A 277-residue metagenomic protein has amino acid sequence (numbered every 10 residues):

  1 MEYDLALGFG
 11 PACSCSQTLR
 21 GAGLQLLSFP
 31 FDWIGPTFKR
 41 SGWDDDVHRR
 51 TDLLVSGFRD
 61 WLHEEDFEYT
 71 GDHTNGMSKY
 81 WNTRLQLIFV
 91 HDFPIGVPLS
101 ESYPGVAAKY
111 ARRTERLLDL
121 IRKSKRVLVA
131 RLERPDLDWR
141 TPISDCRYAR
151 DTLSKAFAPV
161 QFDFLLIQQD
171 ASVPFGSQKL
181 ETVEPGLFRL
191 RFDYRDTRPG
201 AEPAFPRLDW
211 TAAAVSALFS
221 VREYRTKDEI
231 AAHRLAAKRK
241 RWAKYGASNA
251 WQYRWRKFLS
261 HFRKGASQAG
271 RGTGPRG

Functional and structural regions predicted by a protein language model:
M1-K264, G272, G277: Extracellular glycan-modifying ectodomains
